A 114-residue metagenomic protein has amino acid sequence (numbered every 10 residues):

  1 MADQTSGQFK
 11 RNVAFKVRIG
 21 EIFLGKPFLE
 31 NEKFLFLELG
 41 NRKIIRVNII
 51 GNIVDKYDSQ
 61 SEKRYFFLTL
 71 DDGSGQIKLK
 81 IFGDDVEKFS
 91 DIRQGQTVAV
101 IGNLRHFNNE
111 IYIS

Functional and structural regions predicted by a protein language model:
M1-S114: OB-fold and OB-like single-stranded nucleic-acid-recognition modules and their adjacent interaction interfaces
